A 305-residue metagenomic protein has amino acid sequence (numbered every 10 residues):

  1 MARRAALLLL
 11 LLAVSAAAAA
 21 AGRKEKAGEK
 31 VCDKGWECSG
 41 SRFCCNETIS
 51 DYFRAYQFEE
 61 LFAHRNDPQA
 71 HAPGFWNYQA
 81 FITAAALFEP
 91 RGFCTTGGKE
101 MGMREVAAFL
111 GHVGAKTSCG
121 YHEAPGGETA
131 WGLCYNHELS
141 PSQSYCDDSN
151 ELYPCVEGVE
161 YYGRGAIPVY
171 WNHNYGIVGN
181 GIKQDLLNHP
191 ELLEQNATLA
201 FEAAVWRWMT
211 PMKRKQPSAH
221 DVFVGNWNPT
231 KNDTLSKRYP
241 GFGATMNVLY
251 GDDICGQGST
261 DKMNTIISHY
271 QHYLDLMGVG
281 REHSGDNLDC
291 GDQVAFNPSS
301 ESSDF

Functional and structural regions predicted by a protein language model:
M1-R3, D304-F305: A positional/structural detector of protein chain ends, strongest at the extreme C-terminus and weakly at the extreme
A2-A21: Cleavable N-terminal signal peptides of Sec/SRP-targeted secreted and luminal proteins
A21-F305: Folded extracytoplasmic luminal domains of secretory or organellar precursors
